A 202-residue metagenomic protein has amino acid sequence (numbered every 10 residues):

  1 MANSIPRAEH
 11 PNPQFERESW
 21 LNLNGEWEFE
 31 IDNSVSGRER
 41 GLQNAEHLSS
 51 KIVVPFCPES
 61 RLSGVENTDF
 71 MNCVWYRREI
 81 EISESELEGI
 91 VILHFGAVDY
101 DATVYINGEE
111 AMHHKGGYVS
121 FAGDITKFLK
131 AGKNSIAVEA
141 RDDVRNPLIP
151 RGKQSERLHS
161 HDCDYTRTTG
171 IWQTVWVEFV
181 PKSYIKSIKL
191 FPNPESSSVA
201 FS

Functional and structural regions predicted by a protein language model:
M1-L21: N-terminal pre-domain segments of enzymes
R7-E9, L23, S50, R77: Carbohydrate-interacting/catalytic domains
E9-Q14, E28-S34, E66-S187: Accessory beta-strand-rich segments of carbohydrate-active enzymes
E30-R40, S60-S63: Short, solvent-exposed loop/turn elements at domain surfaces
R38-S50: Short Gly/aromatic-enriched secondary-structure transition segments
L42-A45, K153, S187-P194: Short intrinsically disordered coil segments
F179-S202: Surface beta-strand/loop "capping" patches
